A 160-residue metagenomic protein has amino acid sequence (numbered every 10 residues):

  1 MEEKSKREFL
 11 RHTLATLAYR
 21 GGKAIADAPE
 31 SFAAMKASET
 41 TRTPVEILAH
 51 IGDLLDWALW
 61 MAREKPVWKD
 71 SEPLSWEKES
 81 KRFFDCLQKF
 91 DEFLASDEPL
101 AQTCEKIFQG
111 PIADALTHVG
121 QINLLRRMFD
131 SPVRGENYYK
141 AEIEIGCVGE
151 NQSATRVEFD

Functional and structural regions predicted by a protein language model:
M1-E3: Short, contiguous pre-domain boundary segments
R7, R11-I25, F32-D70, Q102-D160: Short, contiguous alpha-helical
G22, A26, Q88-D91: Amphipathic, well-packed alpha-helical segments that form the structural scaffold of globular domains
W57-E98: Helix-adjacent hinge/juxtasegments
